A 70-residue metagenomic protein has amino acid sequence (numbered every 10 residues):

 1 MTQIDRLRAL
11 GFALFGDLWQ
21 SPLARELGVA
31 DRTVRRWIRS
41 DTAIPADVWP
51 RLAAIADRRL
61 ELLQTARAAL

Functional and structural regions predicted by a protein language model:
M1-G16, P50: A short, Lys/Arg-rich alpha-helix, primarily the initiator
M1-Q3, L27-D31, A54: Coiled-coil-like amphipathic alpha-helices with heptad-repeat character
A9-L10, L14, S21, I38 (+1 more regions): Residue-level detection of beta-strand scaffold positions
D17-R35: Short alpha-helical DNA-recognition segment
L27, I38, L52-A53, R67: A general structural motif at alpha-helix termini
S40-A54: Short, basic-rich loop-to-helix N-cap that marks the start of a DNA-contacting helix
L60-L70: Short, charged recognition helix plus adjacent turn of helix-turn-helix-like nucleic-acid-binding domains
